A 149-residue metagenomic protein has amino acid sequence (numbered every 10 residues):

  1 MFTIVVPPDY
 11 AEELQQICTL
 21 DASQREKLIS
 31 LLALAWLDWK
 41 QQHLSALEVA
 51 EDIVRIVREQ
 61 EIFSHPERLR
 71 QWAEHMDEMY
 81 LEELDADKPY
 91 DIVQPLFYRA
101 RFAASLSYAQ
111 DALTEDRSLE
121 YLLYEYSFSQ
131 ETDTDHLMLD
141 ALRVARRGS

Functional and structural regions predicted by a protein language model:
M1-V6: Short Lys/Arg-rich basic patches
P7-S149: Structured binding/interaction patches within domain cores
